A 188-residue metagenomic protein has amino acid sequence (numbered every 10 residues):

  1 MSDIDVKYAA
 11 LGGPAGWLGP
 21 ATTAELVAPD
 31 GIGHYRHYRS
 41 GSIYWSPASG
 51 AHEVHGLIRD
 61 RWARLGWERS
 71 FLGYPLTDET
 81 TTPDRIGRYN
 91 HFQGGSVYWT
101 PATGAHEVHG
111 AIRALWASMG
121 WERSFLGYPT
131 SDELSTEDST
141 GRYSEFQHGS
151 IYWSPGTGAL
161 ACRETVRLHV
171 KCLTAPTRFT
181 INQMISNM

Functional and structural regions predicted by a protein language model:
M1-M188: Extended, compositionally biased repeat/scaffold regions that form elongated interaction surfaces
